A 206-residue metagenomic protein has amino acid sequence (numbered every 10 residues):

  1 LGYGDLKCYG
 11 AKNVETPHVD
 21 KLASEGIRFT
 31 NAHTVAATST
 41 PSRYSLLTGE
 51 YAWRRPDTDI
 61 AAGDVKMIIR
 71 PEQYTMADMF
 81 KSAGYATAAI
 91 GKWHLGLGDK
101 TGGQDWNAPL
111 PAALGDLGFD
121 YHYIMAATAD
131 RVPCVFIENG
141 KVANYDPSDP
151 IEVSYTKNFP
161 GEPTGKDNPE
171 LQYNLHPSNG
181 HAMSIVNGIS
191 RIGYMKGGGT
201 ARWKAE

Functional and structural regions predicted by a protein language model:
L1-E206: Formylglycine-dependent sulfatase
